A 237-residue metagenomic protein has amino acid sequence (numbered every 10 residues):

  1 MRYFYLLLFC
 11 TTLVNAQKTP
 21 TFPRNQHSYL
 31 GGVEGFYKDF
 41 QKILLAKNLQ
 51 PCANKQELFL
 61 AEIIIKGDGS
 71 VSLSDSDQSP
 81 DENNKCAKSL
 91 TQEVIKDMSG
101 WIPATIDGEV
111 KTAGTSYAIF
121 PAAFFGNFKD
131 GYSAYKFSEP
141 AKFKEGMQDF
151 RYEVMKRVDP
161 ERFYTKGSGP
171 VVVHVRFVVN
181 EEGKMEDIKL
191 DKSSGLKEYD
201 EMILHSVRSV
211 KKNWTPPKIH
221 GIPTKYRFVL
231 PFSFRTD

Functional and structural regions predicted by a protein language model:
M1, A16-Q17: Absolute protein N-terminus
M1-F4, D237: Short, Lys/Arg-enriched, disordered terminal segments
Y3-T12: Sec-dependent N-terminal signal peptides
Q17-D237: Charge-biased low-complexity segments
